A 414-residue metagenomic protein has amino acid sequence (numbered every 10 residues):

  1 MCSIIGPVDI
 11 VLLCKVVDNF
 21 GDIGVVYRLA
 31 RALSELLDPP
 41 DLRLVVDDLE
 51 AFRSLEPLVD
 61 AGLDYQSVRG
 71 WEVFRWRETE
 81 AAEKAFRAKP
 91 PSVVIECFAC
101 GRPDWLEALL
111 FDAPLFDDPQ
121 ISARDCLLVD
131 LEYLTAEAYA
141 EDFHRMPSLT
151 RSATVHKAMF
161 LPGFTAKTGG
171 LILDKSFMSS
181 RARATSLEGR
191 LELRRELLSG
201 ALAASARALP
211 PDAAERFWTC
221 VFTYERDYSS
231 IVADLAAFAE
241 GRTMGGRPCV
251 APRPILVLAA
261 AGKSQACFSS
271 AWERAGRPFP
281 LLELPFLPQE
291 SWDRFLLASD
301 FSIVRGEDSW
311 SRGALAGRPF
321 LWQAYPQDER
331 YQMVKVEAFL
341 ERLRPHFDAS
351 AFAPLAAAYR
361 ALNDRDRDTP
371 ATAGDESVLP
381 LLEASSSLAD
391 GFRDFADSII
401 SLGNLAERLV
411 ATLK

Functional and structural regions predicted by a protein language model:
D9, S92-V93, L127, W218 (+1 more regions): Structural motif
V11, K15, F20, Y27-R31 (+1 more regions): A donor-sugar binding/catalytic signature common to diverse glycosyltransferases and related nucleotide-sugar
L13-T154, G262: Active-site and donor-binding regions of nucleotide-sugar-utilizing enzymes
E132-S229: A nucleotide-sugar donor-handling region in carbohydrate enzymes
I231-P248: Short hydrophobic signal-anchor/transmembrane segments that target glycosyltransferases and glycosylation machinery
M244-P285: Catalytic donor nucleotide-activated moiety binding site of glycosyltransferases and closely related
R305-F392: Catalytic binding pocket for nucleotide-activated donors in carbohydrate/polymer assembly enzymes
S398-K414: C-terminal alpha-helical cap of glycosyltransferases
